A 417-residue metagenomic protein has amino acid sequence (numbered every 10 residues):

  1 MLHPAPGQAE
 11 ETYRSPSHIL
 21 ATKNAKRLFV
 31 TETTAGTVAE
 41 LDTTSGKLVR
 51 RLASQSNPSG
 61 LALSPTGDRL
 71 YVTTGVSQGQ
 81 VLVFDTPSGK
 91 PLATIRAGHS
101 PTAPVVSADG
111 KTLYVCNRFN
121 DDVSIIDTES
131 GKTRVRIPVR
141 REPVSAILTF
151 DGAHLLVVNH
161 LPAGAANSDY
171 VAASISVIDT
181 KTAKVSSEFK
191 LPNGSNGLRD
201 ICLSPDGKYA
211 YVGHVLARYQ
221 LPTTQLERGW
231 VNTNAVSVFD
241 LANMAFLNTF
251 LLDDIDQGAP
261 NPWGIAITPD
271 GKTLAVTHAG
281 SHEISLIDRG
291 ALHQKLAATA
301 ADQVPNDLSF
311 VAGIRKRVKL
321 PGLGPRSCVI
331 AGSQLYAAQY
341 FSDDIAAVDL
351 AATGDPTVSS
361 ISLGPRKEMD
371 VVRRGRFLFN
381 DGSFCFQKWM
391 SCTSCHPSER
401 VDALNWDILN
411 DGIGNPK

Functional and structural regions predicted by a protein language model:
G7, K184-N196, A242-P260, L292-K319 (+1 more regions): Surface-exposed loop and turn segments in beta-propeller and other repeat-based domains that flank or scaffold
K23-N24, P65-G67, A108-G110, F150-D151 (+3 more regions): Residue-level detector of Asp-centered blade-edge/turn motifs that repeat once per structural unit in beta-propeller
V30, V72, V115, V157-V158 (+3 more regions): Residue position within the beta-strands of beta-propeller blades
T34, V76, F119, L161 (+5 more regions): Residue-level signature of beta-propeller blades and closely related beta-rich strand-turn architectures in secreted
D42-G46, D85-G89, D127-G131, D179-A183 (+3 more regions): Short loop/turn segments that connect beta-strands within beta-propeller blades
V158-A172, V212-T233, R289-T299: Short, conserved, GDST-rich strand-edge loop motifs in beta-rich repeat architectures
S333, A338, D355-R373, F377-K417: Electron-transfer interface patches adjacent to heme c in soluble/periplasmic c-type cytochromes and di-/multiheme
